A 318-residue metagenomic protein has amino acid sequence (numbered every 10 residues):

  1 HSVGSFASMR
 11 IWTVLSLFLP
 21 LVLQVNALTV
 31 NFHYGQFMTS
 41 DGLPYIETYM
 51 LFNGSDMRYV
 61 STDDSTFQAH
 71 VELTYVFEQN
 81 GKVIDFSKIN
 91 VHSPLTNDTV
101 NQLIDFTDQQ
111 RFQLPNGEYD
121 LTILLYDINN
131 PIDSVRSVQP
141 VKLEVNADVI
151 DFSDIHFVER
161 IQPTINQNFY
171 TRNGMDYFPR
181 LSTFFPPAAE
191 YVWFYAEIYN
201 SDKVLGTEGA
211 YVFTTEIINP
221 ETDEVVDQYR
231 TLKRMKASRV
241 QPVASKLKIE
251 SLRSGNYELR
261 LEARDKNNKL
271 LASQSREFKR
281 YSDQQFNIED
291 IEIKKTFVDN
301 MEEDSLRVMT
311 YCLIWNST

Functional and structural regions predicted by a protein language model:
S8-W12: Positively charged n-region of N-terminal signal peptides that target proteins for export
V14-V22: Bacterial N-terminal signal peptides
N26-N256, R260-T310: Intrinsically disordered, low-complexity terminal regions enriched in Ser/Thr/Pro/Gly and charged residues
C312-I314: Terminal low-complexity segments of carbohydrate-biosynthetic enzymes
